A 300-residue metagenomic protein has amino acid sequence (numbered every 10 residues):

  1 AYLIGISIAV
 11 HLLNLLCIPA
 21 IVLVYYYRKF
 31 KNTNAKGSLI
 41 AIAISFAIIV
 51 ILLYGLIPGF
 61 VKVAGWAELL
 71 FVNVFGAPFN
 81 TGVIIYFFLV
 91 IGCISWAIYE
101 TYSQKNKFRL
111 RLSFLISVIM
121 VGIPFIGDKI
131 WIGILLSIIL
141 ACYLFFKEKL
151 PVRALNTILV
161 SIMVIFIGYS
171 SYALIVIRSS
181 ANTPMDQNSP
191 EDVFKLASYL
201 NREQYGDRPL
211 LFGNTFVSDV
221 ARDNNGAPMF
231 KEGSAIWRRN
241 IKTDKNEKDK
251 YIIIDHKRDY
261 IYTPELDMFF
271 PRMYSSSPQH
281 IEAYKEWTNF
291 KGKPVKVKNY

Functional and structural regions predicted by a protein language model:
A1-H11, I116-F125: Membrane-interface alpha helices of multi-pass inner-membrane proteins
G5-C17, V22-L23: Helix-loop-helix hairpins in multi-pass membrane proteins, especially solute transporters
L13-I18, R178-T183, L211, A221: Transmembrane-helix bundle segments that line or gate the permeation/cavity pathway in multi-pass membrane proteins
C17-V50, Y54-V83, F88-I116, P124-I158: Perimembrane helix-loop-helix junctions
K29, A173-I177, Y199-G206: Phosphate/oxyanion-binding loops and surfaces in catalytic or ligand/nucleic-acid-binding neighborhoods
L56-G65, L174-D186: Helix-to-loop transition at the C-terminal end of transmembrane segments
R153-V176: Internal/C-terminal transmembrane anchor helices
D186, P190-Y300: Soluble catalytic regions of membrane-associated enzymes that act on cell-envelope and secretory-pathway components
